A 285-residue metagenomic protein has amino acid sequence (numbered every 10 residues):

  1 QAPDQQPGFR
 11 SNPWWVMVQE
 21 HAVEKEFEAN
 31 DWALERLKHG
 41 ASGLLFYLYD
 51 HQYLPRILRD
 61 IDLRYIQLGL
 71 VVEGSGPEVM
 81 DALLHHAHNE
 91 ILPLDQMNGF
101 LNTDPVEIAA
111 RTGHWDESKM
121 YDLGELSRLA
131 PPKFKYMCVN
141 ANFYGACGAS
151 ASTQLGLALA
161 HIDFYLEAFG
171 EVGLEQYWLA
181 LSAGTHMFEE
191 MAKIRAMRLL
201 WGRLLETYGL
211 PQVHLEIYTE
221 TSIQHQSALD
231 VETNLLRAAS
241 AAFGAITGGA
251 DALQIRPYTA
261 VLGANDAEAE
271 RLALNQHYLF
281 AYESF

Functional and structural regions predicted by a protein language model:
Q1-H186, E190, Y208-E216, I246 (+2 more regions): Catalytic alpha/beta active-site cores
S150-L155, T185-A196, I223-L236, G263-A273: Short glycine/threonine-rich loop-to-helix capping motif typified by GTGT followed within a few residues by an Asp-Pro
A160-E167, V231-A250, L274-A281: Glycine-rich and small/hydrophobic secondary-structure elements
L200: Histidine/acidic residue-rich metal-binding segments in metalloenzymes
R203: ATP-dependent phospho-/nucleotidyl transfer catalytic cores
S240, D251-F285: Active-site or pore-adjacent capping/gating segments
